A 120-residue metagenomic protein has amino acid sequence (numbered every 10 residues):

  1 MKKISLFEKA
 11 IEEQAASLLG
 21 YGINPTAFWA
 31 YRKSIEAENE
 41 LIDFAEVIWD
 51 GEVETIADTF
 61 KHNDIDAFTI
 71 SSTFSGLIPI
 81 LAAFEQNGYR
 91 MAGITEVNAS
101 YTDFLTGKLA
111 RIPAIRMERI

Functional and structural regions predicted by a protein language model:
M1-S75: N-terminal leader/targeting segments
K3, G76, I80, K108-A110: Structural boundary micro-motifs
N39, G51-E52, G88, T102-G107: Intrinsic-disorder/low-complexity loop/linker signature
I56-D58, L77-P79, D103-L105: Short, flexible coil/linker segments at or flanking structured domains
N63, F84, K108-A110: A generic structural signal for short, non-catalytic loop/turn and secondary-structure boundary residues
I78-R90: Short, aromatic/basic amphipathic alpha-helical patches
M91-I120: C-terminal edge-of-domain segments
